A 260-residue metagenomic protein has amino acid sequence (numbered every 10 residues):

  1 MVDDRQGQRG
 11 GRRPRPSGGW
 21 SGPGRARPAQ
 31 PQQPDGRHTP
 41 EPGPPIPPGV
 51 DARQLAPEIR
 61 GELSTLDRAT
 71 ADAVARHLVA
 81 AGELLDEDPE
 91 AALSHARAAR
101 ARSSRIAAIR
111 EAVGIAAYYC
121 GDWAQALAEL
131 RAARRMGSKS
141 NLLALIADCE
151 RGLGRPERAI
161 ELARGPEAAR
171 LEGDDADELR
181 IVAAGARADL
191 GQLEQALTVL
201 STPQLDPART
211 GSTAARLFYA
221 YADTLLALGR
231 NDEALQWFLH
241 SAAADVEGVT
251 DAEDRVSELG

Functional and structural regions predicted by a protein language model:
M1-S64, T70: Basic Arg/Gly/Lys-rich low-complexity intrinsically disordered segments
T65-A101, A112, Y118: Alpha-helical segment of the N-proximal tetratricopeptide repeat
A80, A112-V113, I146, A183 (+4 more regions): Structural register within alpha-helical repeat arrays
D86-E87, C120, L153, L190 (+1 more regions): Structural motif corresponding to the intra-repeat A-B loop/turn of tetratricopeptide repeats
M136-K139, A168-A169, T198-L205, N231-T250 (+1 more regions): TPR/TPR-like (Sel1-like) alpha-helical repeat modules
